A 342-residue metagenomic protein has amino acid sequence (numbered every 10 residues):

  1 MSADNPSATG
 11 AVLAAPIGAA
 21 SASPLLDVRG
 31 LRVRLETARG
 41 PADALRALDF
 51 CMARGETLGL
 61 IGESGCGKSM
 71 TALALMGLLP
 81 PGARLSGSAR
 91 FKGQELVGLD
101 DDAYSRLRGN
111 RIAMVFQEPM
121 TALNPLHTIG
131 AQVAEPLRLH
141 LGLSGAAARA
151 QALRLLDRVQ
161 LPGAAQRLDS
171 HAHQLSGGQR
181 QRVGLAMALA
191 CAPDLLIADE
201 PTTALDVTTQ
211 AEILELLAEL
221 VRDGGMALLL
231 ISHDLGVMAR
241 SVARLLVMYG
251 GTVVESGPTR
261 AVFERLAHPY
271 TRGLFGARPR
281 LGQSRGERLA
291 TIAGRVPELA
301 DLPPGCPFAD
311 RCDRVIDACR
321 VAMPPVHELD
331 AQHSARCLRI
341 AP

Functional and structural regions predicted by a protein language model:
A22-P24, A165-L168, S256-P342: Short catalytic/signature loops enriched in Gly
P80, L96-A113, A131, L139 (+2 more regions): ABC ATPase NBD coupling module
R84-E95: Conserved ABC transporter NBD signature motif
E95, A147-Q166, F275-G276: Conserved ABC ATPase "signature" region
V133, L185, T209, I213: Hydrophobic anchor residue at the start of the ABC signature
A190-D194: A short, proline-enriched helix->beta-strand linker immediately N-terminal to the Walker B motif in ABC-type P-loop
L205-E287: P-loop NTP-binding/switch modules centered on Walker-like glycine-rich loops
